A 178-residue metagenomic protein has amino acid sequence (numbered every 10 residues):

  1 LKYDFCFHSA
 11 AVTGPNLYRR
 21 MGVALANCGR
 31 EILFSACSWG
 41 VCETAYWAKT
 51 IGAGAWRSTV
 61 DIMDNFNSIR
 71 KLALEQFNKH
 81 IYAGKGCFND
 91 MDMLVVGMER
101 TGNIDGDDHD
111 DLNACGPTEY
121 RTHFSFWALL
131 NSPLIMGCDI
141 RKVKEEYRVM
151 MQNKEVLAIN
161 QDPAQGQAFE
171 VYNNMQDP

Functional and structural regions predicted by a protein language model:
L1-V12, N113: The substrate-binding groove and active-site-proximal loops of carbohydrate-active enzymes, especially glycoside
Y3, V12-L17, W56, M93-G97: Aromatic- and glycine-enriched pocket-lining scaffold segments that form the walls of small-molecule binding clefts
H8-R20, E43-W47: Extracytoplasmic/secreted cell-surface and envelope-processing proteins
S9-T13, V23-W39: Acidic/aromatic-lined carbohydrate-recognition and catalytic surfaces of CAZymes acting on diverse glycans
L17, M21, T122-S125: Stable alpha-helical elements in mature extracytoplasmic
G22, F126-L130, R148: Non-transmembrane alpha-helical segments in soluble domains of secreted/periplasmic/extracellular proteins
L33-D139: Glycan-recognition surfaces
D111, S132-P178: Glycan-recognition and catalytic regions of carbohydrate-active enzymes
